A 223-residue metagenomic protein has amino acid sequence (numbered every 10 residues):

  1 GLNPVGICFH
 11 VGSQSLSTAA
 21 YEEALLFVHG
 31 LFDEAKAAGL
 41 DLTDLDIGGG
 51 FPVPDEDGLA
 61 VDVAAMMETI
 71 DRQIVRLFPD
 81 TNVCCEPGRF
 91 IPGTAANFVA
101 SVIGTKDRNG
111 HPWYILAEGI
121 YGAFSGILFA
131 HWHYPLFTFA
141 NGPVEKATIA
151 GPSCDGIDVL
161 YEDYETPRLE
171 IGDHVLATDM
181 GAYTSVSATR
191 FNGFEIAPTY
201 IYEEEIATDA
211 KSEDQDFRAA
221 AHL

Functional and structural regions predicted by a protein language model:
G1-G104, Y161, T166, N192-F194 (+1 more regions): Active-site loop/helix belt of alpha/beta enzymes
T69, D80-L223: Charged (often Lys/Glu-rich) extended helix/loop segments that serve as interaction or gating elements
